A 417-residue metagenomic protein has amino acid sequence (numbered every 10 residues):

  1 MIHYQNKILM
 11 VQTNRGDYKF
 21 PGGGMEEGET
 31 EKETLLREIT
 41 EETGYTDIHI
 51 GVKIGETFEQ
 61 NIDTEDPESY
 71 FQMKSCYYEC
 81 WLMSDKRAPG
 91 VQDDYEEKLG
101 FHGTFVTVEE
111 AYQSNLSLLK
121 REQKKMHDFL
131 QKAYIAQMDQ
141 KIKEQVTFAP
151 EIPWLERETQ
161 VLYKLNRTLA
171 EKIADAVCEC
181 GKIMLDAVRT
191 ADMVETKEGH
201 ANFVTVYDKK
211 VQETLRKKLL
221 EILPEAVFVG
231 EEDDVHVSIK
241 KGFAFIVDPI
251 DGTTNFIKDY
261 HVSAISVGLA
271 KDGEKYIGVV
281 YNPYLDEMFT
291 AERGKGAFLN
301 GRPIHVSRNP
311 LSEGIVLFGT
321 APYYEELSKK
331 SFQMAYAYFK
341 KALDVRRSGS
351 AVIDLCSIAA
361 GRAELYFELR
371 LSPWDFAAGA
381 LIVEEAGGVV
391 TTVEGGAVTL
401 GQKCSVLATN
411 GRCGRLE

Functional and structural regions predicted by a protein language model:
M1-F20, K32, A174: N-terminal strand-loop-strand
D17-Y18, R87-L165: Nudix hydrolase/Nudix homology domain
M25-G51, T57-L119: Unchanged
Y163-I250: N-terminal subdomain of lithium-sensitive/metallo-dependent phosphomonoesterases centered on the IMPase/IPPase/PAP
L165-D175, Q333-F339, I353-E417: Oxyanion/phosphate-interacting regions
T168, E221, H236-H305, L381-E384: Active-site-adjacent structural elements in enzyme catalytic cores
M184, D208, L219, T253 (+6 more regions): Residue-level signal for inorganic ion chemistry
G268-L355, K403-E417: Acidic beta-strand-loop-alpha-helix segment within the catalytic core of divalent metal-dependent phosphate-processing
